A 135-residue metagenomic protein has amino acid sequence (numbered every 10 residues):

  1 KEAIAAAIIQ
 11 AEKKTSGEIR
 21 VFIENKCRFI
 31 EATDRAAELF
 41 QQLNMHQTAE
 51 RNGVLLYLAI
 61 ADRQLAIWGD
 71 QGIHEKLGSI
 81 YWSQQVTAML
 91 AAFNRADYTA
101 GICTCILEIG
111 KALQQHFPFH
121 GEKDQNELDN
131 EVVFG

Functional and structural regions predicted by a protein language model:
K1-K14, I19-G121, Q125, E131-F134: Divalent-cation
